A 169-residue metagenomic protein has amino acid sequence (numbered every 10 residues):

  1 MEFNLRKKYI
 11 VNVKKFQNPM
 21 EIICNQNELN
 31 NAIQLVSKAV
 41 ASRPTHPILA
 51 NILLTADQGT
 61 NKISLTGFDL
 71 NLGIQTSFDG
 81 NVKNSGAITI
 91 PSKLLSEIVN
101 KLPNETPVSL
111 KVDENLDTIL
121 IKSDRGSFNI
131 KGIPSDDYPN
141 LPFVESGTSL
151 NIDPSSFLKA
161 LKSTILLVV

Functional and structural regions predicted by a protein language model:
E2-V169: Structural preference for solvent-exposed beta-strand-turn elements and adjacent flexible terminal/loop segments within
